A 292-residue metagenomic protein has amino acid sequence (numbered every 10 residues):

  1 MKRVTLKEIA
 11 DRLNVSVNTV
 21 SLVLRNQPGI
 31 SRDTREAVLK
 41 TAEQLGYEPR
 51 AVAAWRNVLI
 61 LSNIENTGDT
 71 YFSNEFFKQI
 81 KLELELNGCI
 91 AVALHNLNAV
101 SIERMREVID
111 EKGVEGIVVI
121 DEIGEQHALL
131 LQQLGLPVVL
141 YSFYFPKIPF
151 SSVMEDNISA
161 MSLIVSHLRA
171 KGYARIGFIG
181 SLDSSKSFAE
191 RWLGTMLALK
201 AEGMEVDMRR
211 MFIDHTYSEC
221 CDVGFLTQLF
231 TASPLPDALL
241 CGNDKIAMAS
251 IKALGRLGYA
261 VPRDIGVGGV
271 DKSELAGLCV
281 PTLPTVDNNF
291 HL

Functional and structural regions predicted by a protein language model:
M1, N57-S166, L229-P234, K245: Alpha-helical recognition/docking segments in bacterial nutrient-uptake and carbohydrate-utilization systems
M1-A54: N-terminal helix-turn-helix DNA-binding module of bacterial transcription factors
T19, A53-D69, H167, R175-L182: Short beta-strand segments enriched in small/hydrophobic residues
L84-N96, M196-D222: Short beta-strand elements in bilobed, periplasmic/extracellular small-molecule ligand-binding domains
S151-F178, L193, E219-T227, A247 (+1 more regions): Hydrophobic alpha-helical segments within soluble ligand-binding/sensing domains
R175, V206-R210, V261-D264: Short acidic capping loops at alpha-helix termini that bridge into adjacent secondary structure
F178-L197: Secondary-structure junction motif
F225-L292: Flexible loop/turn connectors
